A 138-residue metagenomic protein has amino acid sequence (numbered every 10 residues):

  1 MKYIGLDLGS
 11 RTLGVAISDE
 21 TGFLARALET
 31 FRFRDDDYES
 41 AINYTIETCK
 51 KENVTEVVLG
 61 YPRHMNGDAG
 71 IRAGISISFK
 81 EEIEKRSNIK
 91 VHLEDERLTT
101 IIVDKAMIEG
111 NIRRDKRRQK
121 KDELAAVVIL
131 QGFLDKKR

Functional and structural regions predicted by a protein language model:
M1-Y3, R11-R138: Phosphate- and other anionic-substrate recognition elements at nucleic-acid/protein interfaces
D7: Conserved catalytic-loop position in the HRD/HxD motif
